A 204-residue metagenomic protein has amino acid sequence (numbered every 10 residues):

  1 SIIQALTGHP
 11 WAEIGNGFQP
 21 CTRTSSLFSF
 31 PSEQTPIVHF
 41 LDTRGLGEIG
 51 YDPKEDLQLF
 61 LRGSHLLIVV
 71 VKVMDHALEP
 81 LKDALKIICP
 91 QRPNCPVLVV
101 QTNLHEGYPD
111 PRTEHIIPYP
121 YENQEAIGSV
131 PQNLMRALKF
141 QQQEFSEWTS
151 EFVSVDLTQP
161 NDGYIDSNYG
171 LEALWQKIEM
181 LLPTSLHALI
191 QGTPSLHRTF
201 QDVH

Functional and structural regions predicted by a protein language model:
S1-L41: Conserved G1/Walker A P-loop phosphate-binding module
I2, I68, L174: Residue-level signature of catalytic and energy-coupling elements of molecular machines, predominantly ATP/GTP-dependent
P10, E48-Y51: Structural motif corresponding to the C-terminal cap of alpha-helices
N16-F18, R44-I49, M74-A77: Short, flexible loop segments at the rims of nucleotide/cofactor-binding pockets, characterized by
F18, Q34, G47, L104 (+1 more regions): Residue-level detector of flexible, active-site-proximal loop/helix-junction positions within diverse enzyme catalytic
R23, D52-L57: Alpha-helical scaffolding within the catalytic cores of extracellular/periplasmic polymer-degrading hydrolases
F30-T35, E55-W148: Conserved C-terminal guanine-recognition region of P-loop GTPase G domains, centered on the G4
L98, H105-H204: C-terminal end of P-loop GTPase domains and the immediately downstream helical coupling element
